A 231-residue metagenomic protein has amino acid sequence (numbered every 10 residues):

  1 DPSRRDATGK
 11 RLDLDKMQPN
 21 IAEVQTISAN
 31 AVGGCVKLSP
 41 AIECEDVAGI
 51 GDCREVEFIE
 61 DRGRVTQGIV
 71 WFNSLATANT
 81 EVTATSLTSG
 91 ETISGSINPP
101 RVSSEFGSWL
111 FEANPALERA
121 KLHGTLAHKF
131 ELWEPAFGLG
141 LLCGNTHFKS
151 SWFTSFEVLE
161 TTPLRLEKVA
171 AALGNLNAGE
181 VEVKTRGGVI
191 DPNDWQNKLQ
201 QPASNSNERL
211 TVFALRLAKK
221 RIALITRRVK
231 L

Functional and structural regions predicted by a protein language model:
P2-L231: SAM-dependent transferase fold signal centered on methyltransferase-like domains, encompassing both Class I
